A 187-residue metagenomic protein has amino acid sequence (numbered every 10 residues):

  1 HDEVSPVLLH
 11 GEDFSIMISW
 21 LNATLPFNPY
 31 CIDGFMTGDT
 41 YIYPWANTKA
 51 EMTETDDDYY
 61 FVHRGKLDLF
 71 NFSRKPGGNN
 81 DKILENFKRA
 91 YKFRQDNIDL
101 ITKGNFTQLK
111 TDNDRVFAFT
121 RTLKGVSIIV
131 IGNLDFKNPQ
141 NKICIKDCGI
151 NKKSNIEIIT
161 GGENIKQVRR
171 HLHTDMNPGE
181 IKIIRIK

Functional and structural regions predicted by a protein language model:
S5-I150, P178: Loop/helix patches that line or flank the sugar-binding groove of alpha-linked glycan CAZymes
D96-N97, G161, L172: Glycine-rich, flexible loop/turn motifs
F106, V116-A118, S154-I156, I165-Q167 (+1 more regions): Generic structural motif
K146-G162: Solvent-exposed beta-hairpin/edge-strand motifs
K166-K187: C-terminal beta-strand-rich structural cap/linker in extracellular carbohydrate-active enzymes
